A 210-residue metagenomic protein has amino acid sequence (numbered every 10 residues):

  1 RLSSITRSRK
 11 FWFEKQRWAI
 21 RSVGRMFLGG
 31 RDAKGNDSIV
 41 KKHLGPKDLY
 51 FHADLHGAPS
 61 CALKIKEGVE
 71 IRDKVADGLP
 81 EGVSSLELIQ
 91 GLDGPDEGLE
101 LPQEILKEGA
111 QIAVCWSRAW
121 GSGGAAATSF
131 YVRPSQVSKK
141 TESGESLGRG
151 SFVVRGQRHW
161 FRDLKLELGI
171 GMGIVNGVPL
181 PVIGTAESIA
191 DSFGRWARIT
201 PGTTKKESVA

Functional and structural regions predicted by a protein language model:
R1-A210: Extended, highly charged segments
